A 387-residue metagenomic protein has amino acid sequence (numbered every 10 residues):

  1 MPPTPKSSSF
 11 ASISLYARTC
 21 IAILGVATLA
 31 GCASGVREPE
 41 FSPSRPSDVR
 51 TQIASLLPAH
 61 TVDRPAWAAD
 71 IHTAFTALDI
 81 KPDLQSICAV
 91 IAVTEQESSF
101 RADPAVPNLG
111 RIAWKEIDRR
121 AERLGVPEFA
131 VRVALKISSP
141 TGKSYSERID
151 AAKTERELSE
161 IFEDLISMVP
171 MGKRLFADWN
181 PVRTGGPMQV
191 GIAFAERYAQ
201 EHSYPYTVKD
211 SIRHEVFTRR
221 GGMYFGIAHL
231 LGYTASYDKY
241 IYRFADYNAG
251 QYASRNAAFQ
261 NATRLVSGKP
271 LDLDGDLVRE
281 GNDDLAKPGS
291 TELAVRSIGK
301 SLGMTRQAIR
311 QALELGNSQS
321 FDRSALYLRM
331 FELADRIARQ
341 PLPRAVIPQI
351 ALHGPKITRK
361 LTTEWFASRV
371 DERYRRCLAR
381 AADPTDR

Functional and structural regions predicted by a protein language model:
M1-Y16, L29-R387: Cell-wall glycan-active module
Y16-A22: Sec-dependent signal peptide recognition, specifically the positively charged N-region followed immediately by
G25-V26: Residue-level signal for mature regions of secreted extracellular proteins and peptides
